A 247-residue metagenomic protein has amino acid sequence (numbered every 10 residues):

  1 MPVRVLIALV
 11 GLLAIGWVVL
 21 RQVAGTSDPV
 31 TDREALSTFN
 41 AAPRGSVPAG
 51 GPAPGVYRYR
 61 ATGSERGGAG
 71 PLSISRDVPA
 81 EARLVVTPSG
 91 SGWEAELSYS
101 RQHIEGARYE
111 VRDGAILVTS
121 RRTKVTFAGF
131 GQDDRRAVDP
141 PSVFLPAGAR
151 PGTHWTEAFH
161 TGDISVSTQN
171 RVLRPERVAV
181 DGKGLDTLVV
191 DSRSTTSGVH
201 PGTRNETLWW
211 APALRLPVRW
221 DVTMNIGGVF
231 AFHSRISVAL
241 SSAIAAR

Functional and structural regions predicted by a protein language model:
R4-R21: Hydrophobic membrane-insertion alpha-helices, especially the h-region of bacterial N-terminal signal peptides
I7, L145, V199-H200: Alpha-helical interaction segments
G16-T119, T156-R247: Acidic, serine/threonine-rich low-complexity disordered tracts
T123-D181: Flexible, processing/modification-adjacent segments and terminal tails in exported/periplasmic/extracellular proteins
